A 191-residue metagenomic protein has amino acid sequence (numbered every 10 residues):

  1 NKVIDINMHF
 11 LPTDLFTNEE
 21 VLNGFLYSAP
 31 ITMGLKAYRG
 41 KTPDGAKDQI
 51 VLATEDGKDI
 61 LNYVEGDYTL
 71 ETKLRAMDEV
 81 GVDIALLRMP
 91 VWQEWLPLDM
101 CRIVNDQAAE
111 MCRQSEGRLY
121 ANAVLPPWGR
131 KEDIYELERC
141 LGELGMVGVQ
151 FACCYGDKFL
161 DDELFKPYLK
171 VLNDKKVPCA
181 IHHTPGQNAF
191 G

Functional and structural regions predicted by a protein language model:
N1-G191: Helix-coil boundary/capping segments in enzymes
